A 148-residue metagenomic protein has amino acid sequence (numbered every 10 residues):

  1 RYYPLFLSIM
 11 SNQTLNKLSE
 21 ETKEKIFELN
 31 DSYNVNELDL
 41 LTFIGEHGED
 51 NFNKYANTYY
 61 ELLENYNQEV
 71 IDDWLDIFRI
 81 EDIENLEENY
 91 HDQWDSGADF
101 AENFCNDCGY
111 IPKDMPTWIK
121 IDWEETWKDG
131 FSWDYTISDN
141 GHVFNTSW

Functional and structural regions predicted by a protein language model:
Y2-W148: Acidic interaction surfaces
